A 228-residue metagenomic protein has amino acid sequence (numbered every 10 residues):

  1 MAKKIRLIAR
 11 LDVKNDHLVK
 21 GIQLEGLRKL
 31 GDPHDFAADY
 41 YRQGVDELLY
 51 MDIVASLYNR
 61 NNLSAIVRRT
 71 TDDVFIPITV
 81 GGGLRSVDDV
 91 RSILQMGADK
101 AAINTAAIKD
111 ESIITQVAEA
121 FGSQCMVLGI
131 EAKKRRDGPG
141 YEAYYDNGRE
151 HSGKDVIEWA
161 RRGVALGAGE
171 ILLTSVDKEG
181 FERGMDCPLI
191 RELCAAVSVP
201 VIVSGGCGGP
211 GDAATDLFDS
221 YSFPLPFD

Functional and structural regions predicted by a protein language model:
A2, V13-N15, V19-K20, L24 (+3 more regions): Conserved anion-binding
K3-R6, D72-V80, S123-V127, Y141-N147 (+1 more regions): Short beta-strand/loop segments at the ligand-binding rim of alpha/beta enzyme cores
R6-L11, K20, L48-Y50, I78-G82 (+5 more regions): Hydrophobic faces of well-ordered beta-strands that scaffold small-molecule active sites in alpha/beta enzyme cores
D12, Y40, L48, V80 (+6 more regions): Conserved, mostly hydrophobic/aromatic
E47-A65, T105, L172-G184: Glycine-rich, proline-tolerant flexible connector loops at the mouths of alpha/beta enzymes
V54, N62-C125: Glycine/small-residue-rich loop that forms an oxyanion/phosphate-binding "nest" at active or ligand-binding sites
N61-R68, E111, G153-I157, R183-E192: Charged helix-capping and loop-helix junction motifs
T71-A101, P188-D228: Catalytic cores of alpha/beta
